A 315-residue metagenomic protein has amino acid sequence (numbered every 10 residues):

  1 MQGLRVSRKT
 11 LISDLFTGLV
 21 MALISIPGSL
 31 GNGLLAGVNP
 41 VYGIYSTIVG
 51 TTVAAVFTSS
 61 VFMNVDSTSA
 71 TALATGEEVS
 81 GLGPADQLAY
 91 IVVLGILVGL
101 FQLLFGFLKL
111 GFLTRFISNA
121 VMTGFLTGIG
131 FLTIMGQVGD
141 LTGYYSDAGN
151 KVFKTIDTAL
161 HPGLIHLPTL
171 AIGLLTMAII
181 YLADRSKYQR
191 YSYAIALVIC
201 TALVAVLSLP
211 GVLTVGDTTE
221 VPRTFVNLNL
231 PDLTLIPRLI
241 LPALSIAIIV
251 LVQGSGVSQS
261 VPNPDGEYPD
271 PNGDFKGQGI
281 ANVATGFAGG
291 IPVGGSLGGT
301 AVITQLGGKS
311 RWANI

Functional and structural regions predicted by a protein language model:
M1-I315: Transmembrane helical cores of multi-pass ion-transport proteins
